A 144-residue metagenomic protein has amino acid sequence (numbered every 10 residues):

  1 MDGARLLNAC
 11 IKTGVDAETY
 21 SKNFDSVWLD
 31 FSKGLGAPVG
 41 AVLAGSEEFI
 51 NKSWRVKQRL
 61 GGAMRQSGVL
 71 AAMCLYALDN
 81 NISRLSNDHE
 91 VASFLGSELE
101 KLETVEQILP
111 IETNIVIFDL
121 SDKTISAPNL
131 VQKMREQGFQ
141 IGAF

Functional and structural regions predicted by a protein language model:
M1-A143: Conserved PLP-enzyme active-site core in the AAT-like
